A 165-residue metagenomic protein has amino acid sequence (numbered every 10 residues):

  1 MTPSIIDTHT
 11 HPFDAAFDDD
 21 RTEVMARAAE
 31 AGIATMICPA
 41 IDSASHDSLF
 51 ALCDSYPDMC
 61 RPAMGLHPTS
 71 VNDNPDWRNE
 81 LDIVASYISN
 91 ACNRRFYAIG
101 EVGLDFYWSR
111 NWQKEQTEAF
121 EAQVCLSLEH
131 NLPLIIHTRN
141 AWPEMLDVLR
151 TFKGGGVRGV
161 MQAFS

Functional and structural regions predicted by a protein language model:
M1-S165: Mid-domain alpha/beta scaffold segments of enzyme catalytic cores
